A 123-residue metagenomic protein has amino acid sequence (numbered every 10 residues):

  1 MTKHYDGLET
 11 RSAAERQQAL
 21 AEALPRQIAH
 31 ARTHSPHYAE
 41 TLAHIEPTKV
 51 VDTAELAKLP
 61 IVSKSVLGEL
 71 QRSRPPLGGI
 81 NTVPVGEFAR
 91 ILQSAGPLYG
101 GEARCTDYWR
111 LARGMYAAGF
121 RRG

Functional and structural regions predicted by a protein language model:
M1-G123: Nucleotide 5′-phosphate-binding alpha/beta core
